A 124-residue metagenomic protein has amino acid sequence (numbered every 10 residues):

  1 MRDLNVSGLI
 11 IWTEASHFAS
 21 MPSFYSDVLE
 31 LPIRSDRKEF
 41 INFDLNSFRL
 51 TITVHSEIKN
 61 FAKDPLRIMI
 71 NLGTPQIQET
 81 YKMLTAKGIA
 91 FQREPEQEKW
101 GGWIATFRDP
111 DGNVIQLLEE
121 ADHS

Functional and structural regions predicted by a protein language model:
M1-L4, Y81, T85-S124: Vicinal oxygen chelate
M1-P22, I68-I70, A121-S124: N-terminal beta-strand motif that seeds the catalytic metal site of vicinal oxygen chelate
F18-V28, A105, V114: Conserved active-site alpha-helix within GNAT-family acetyltransferase domains
A19-S20, I77-K82: Short, conserved charged micro-motifs
E30-D36, F91-E94: Short secondary-structure junctions
P32-L66, V114-E120: Conserved short beta-strand elements that form part of the metal-binding/catalytic scaffold of enzyme active sites
N42, N71, I104-T106: Short hydrophobic/aromatic beta-strand element in the GNAT-like acyltransferase core that lines or flanks the acyl-donor
